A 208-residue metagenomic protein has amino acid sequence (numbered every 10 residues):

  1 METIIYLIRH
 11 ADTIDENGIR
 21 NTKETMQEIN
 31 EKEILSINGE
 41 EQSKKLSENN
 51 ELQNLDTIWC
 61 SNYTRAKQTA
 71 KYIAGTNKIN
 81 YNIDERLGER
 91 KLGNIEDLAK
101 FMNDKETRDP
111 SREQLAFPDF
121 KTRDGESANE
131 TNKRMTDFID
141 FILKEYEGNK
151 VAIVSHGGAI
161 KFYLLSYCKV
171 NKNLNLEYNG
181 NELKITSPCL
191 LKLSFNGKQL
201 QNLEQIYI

Functional and structural regions predicted by a protein language model:
M1-T3, N82-I83, E89-M102, K144 (+2 more regions): Acidic, low-complexity terminal tails and accessory targeting/binding regions of phosphate-metabolizing enzymes
T3, I8-N82: Active-site-proximal alpha-helix that buttresses catalytic centers in soluble enzyme cores
I5, N149-G157: Generic beta-sheet signal
T13, A159-I160: Short active-site segment of divalent metal-dependent hydrolases/proteases that encodes the spacing between
I14, I29, E33-I34, G75-R134: Phosphate-handling substructures
N49, Y72, T76, F141 (+2 more regions): Active-site catalytic microenvironments for nucleophilic, acid-base chemistry
Q53-R86, T107-Q114, L191-I208: Conserved histidine-centered catalytic loops in small-molecule metabolism enzymes
C60-S61, K133, V154-S155: Short beta-strand scaffold positions
